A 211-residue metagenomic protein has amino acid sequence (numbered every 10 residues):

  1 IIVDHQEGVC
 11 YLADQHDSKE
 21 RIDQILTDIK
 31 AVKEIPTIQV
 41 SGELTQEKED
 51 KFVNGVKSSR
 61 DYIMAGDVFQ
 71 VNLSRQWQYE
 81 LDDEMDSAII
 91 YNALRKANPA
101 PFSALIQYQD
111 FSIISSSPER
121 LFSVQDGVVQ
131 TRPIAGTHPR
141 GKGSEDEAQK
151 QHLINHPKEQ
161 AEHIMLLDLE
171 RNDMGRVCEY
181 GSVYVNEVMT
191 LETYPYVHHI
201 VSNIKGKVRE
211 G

Functional and structural regions predicted by a protein language model:
I2-G211: Extended alpha-helical targeting/anchoring segments, especially N-terminal organellar/secretory targeting helices
